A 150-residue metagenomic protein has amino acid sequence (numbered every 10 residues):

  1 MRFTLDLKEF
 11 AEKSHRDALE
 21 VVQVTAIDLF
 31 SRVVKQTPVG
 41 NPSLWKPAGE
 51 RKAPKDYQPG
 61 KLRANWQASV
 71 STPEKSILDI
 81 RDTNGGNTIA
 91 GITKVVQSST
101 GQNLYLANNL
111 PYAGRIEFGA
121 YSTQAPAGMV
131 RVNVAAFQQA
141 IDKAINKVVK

Functional and structural regions predicted by a protein language model:
M1-A11: Extreme N-terminal export signal peptides that direct proteins to the secretory pathway
E9-E12, R16-A113: Short, low-complexity, charged/polar segments at coil/turn and helix-coil boundaries
A120-K150: Protruding loop/beta-arch "assembly-hinge" segments enriched in small, turn-prone residues
